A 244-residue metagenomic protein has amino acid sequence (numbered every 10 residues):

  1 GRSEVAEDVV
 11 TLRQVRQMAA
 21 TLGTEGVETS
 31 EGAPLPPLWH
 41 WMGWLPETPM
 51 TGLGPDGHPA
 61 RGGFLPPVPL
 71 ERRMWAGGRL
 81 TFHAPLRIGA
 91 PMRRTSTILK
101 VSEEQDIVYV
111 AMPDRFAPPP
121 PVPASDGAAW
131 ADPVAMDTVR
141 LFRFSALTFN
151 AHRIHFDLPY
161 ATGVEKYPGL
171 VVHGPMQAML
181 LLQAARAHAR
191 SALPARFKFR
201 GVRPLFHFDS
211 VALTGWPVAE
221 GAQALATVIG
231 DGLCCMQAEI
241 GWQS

Functional and structural regions predicted by a protein language model:
G1-P34, V122-Q177, A184-A187: A contiguous, surface-exposed recognition patch within enzymatic or periplasmic domains that forms
G1-R93: Hydrophobic, proline/glycine-rich low-complexity stretches
G1-S3, W75-M136, G201-S244: HotDog/MaoC-like acyl-thioester-processing domains
L35-L38, A178, P194-F208: Small/polar glycine-rich anion-binding or flexible loop at a beta-alpha turn
D56-P59, P119-V122, F149: Short intrinsically disordered coil segments
G63-W75, G169, Q183-A192: Short, basic/aromatic beta-hairpin or loop at an interaction surface
I107, R190-A195: Short conserved catalytic/interaction loops centered on acidic-Pro-aromatic/His motifs
